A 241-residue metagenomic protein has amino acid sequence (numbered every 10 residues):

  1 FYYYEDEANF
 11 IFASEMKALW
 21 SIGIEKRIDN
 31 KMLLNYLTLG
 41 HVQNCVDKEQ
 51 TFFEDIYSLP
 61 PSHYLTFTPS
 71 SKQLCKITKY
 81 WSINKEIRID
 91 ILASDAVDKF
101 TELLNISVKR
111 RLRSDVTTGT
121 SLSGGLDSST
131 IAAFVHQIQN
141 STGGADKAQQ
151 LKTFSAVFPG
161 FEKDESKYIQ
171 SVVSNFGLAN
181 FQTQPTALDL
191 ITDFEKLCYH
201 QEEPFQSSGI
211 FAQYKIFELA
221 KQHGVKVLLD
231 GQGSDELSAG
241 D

Functional and structural regions predicted by a protein language model:
F1-E202, Q213: Cysteine-centered catalytic environments shared across enzyme families
Y4-E7, K215-D241: Active-site adenylate/phosphate-handling loop in enzymes that bind or generate adenylated species
P204-S207: Acceptor-substrate binding/catalytic loop of class I
